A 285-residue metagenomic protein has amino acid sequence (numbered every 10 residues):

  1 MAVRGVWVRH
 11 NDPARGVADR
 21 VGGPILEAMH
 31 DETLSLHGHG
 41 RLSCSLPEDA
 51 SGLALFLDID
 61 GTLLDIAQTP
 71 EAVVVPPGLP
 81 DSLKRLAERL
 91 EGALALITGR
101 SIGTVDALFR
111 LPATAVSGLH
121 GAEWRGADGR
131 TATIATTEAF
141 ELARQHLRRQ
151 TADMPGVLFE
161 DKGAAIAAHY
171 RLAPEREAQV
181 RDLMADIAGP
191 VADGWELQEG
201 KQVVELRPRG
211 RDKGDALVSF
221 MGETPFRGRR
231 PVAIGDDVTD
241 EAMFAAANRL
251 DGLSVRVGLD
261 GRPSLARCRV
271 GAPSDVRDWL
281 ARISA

Functional and structural regions predicted by a protein language model:
H10-I59, L63-A67, G78, G222-E223: Non-catalytic pre-domain segments flanking phosphatase-related domains
H30-G38, A50, P76, G214-A285: Mg2+-dependent phosphoryl-transfer enzymes with acidic/Ser/Thr/Gly-rich catalytic loops
V74-K162: Active-site phosphate-binding/coordination module
R100-S117, R176-G194: Substrate-recognition/cap helix-loop segment adjacent to the acidic, metal-dependent catalytic center of Asp-based
S117-L119, R125-H146, Q198-G228: Substrate-recognition "cap/lid" segment bordering the active-site pocket of phosphatases
G156-P174, W195-R207: Charged, glycine-interspersed solvent-exposed loop segments at helix/strand-loop junctions that cap or gate access
